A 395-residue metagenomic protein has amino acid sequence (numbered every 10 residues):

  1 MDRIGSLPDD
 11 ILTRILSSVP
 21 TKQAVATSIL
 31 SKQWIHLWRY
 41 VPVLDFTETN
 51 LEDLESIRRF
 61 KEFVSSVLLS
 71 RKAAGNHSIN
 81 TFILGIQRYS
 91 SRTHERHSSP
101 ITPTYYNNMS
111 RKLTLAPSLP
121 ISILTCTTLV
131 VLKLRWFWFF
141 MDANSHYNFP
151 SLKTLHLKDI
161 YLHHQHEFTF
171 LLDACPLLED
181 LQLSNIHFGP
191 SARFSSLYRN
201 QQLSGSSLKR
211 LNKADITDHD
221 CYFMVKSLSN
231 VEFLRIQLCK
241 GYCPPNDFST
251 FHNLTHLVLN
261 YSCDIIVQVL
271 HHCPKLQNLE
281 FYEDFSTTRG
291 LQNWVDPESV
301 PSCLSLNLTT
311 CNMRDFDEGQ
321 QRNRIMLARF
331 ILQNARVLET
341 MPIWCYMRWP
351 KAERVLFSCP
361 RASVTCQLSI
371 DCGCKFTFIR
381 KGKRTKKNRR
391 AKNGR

Functional and structural regions predicted by a protein language model:
D2-E179, S184-I186, S195: Leucine-rich repeat
P20, R39, K72, S110 (+9 more regions): Short amphipathic alpha-helices and their capping/turn residues within compact interaction modules
S28-L30, R324-I331, I343-C345: Composition- and surface-driven signal marking solvent-exposed, interaction-prone regions in large proteins
L44-T47, F82-L84, R111-L113, V130-R135 (+8 more regions): Conserved hydrophobic beta-strand positions in leucine-rich repeat
L51-S66, R88-S98, L115-S118, H163-Q165 (+7 more regions): Leucine-rich repeat
N76-S78, H164, K275, Q321 (+1 more regions): Short loop/turn segments at connectors of secondary-structure elements within structured domains
T102-T104, P120-T127, N144-L152, F168-L177 (+7 more regions): A structural signal for leucine-rich repeat
E280, S286-W294, L304-D317, N334-R395: C-terminal capping region of solenoid repeat domains
